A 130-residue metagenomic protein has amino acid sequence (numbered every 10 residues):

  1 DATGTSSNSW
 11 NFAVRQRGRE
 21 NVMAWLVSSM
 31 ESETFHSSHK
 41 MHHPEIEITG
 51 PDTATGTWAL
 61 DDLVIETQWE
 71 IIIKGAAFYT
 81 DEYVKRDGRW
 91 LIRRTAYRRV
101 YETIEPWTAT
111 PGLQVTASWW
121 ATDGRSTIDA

Functional and structural regions predicted by a protein language model:
D1-L60: A solvent-exposed, acidic/Ser-Thr-rich amphipathic alpha-helical stretch
F12-R15, G75-A77, P111-V115: Juxtamembrane/interface motifs at transmembrane-helix termini
E33, E70-I71, V84: Short aromatic-glycine motifs in intrinsically disordered, low-complexity regions
H39-M41, I73-Y79: Short, surface-exposed coil-to-beta transition loops
T53-T55, A76-W107: Short beta-strand edge/turn micro-motifs at domain boundaries
D62-V64, R98-R99: Short, surface-exposed beta-strand-loop junctions and turns on beta-sheet-rich folds
L63-I73: Short, cysteine-centered beta-strand-loop-beta hairpins and adjacent loop/turn segments enriched in charged/polar
I104-A130: Acidic/histidine-enriched, glycine/proline-rich intrinsically disordered or flexible terminal extensions
